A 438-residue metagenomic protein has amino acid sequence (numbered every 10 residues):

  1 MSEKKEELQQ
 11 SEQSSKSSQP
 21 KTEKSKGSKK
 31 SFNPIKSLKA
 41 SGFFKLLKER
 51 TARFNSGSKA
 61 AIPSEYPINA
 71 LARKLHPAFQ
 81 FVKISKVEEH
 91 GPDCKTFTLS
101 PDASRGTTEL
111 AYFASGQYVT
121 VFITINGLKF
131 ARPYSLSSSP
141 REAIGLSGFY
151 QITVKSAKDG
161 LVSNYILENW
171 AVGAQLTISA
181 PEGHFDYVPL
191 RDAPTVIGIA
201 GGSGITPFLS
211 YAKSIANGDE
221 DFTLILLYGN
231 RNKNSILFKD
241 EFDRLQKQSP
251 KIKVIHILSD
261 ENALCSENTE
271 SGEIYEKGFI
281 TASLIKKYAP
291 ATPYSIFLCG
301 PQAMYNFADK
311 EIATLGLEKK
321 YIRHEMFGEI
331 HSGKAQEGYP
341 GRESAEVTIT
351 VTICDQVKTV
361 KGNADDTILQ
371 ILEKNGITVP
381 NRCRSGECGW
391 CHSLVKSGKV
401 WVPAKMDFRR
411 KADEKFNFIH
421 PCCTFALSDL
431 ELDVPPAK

Functional and structural regions predicted by a protein language model:
S2-C94: Short, low-complexity N-terminal leaders and the immediately following helix N-cap/first helix
S2-K36, N164-T350, V357, A364: FNR/FR-type flavoprotein reductase catalytic core
Y66-Q175, P194, N230-N232, D243 (+2 more regions): Ferredoxin-reductase
A143-F149, L190-P194, D219, F425-P435: Ligand-binding loop in jelly-roll beta-barrel domains
P207, I377-W401, K405, A412-S428: Local cysteine-cluster metal-coordination motifs and their immediate loop/turn environment, predominantly Fe-S cluster
A313, R323-N375, V379-P380, W390-V395 (+2 more regions): Redox cofactor-anchoring modules in respiratory/redox and cofactor-processing assemblies
